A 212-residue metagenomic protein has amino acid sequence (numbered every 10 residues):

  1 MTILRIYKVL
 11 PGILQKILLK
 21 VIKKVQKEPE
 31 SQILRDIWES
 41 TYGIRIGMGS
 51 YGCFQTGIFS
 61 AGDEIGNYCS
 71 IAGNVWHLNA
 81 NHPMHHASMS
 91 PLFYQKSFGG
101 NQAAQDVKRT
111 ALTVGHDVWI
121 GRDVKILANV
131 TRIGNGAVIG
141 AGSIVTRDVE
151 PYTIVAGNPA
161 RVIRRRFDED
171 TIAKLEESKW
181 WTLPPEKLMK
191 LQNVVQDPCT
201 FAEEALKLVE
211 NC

Functional and structural regions predicted by a protein language model:
M1-I37: Membrane-proximal basic amphipathic "stem/tether" segments
I33, R45, Y51-I133, P159 (+1 more regions): Flexible, glycine/small-residue-enriched loop-and-beta-strand segment within the central core of proteins
K96-K125, P159-C212: C-terminal segments of enzyme domains that contribute to small-molecule binding surfaces
T131, S143, E150: Flexible glycine-rich beta->alpha loop in the catalytic core of nucleotide-sugar glycosyltransferases
N135-A137, E150-Y152: Conserved catalytic segment of ABC-fold P-loop ATPases
G140, V145-T146, V162: Short hydrophobic beta-strand segments in globular cytosolic domains
